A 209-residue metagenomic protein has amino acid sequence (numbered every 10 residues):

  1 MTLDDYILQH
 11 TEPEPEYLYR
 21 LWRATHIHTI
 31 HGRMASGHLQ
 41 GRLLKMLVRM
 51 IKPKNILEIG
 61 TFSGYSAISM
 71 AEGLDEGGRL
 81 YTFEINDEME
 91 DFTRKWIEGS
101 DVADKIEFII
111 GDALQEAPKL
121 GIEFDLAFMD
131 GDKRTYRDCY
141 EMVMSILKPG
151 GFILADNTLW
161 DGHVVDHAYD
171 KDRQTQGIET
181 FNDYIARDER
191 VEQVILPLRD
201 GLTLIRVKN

Functional and structural regions predicted by a protein language model:
M1-L126, K133-L154, T158-N209: A short alpha-helical cap/connector motif
